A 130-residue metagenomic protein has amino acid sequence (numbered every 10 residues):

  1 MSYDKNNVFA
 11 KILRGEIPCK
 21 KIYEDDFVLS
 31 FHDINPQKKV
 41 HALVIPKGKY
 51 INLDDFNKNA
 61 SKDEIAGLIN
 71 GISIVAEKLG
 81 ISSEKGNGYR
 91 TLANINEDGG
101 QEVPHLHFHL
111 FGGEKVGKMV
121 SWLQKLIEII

Functional and structural regions predicted by a protein language model:
M1-I130: HIT superfamily nucleotide-processing domains
